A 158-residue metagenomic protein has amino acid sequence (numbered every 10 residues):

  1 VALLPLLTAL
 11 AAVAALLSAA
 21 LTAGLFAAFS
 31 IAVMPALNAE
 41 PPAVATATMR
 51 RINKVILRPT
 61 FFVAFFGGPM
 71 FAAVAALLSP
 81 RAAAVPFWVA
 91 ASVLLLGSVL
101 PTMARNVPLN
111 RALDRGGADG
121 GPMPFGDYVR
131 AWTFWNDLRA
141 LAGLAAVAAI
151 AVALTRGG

Functional and structural regions predicted by a protein language model:
L6-A20, L77-G97: Interfacial segments of alpha-helical transmembrane regions
A9-L10, A19-F66, P108-R130: Interfacial loop at the N-terminal end of multi-pass membrane proteins
A15, G68, A91, N136-R139: Residue-level recognition of transmembrane alpha-helices in multi-pass small-molecule transporters/permeases
A20, A73, L96, A148-A151: Hydrophobic residues within the alpha-helical transmembrane core of Major Facilitator Superfamily
K54, V89, R130-T133, D137-A140: Internal alpha-helical transmembrane segments of multi-pass membrane proteins, especially GPCRs
F62-A75, R139-A148: Core segments of transmembrane alpha-helices that mediate helix-helix packing or line hydrophobic substrate/ligand
L96-R105: Mid-bilayer segments of alpha-helical transmembrane spans in multi-pass integral membrane proteins that mediate
V152-G158: Juxtamembrane boundary at the C-terminal end of a transmembrane helix
